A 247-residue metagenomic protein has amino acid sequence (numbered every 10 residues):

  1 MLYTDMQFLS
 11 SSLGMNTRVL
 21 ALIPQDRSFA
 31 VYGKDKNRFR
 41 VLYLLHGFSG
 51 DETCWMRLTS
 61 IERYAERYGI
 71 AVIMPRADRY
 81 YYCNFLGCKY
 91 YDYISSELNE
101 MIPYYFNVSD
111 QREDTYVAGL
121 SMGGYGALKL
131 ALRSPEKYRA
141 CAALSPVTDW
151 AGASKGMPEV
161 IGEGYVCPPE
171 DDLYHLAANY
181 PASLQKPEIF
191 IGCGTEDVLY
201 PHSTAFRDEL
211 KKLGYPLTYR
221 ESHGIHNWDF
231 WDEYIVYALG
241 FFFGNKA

Functional and structural regions predicted by a protein language model:
M1-A247: Non-catalytic cap/lid and distal C-terminal segments of serine-dependent acyl enzymes
